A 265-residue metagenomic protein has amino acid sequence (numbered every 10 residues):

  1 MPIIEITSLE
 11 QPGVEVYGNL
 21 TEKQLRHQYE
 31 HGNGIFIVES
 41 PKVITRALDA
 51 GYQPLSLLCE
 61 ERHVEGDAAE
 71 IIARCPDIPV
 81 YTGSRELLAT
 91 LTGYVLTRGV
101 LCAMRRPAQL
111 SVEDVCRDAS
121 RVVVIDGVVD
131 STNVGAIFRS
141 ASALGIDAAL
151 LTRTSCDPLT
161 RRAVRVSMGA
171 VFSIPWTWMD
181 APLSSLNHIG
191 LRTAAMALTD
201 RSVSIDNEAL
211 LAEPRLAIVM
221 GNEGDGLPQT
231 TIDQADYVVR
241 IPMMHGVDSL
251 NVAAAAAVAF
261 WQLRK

Functional and structural regions predicted by a protein language model:
M1-D67, S155-D157: Boundary-proximal intrinsically disordered activation/regulatory segments immediately upstream of a helical core
I4, D49, T82, R105-R201: RNA substrate-binding interface of SAM-dependent RNA methyltransferases
I6, F36, D126-G127, T152-R153 (+2 more regions): Glycine- and other small-residue-rich loops at beta-strand/loop junctions that grip anionic moieties
G66-D77, T230-T231: Short, aromatic/basic amphipathic alpha-helical patches
R74-G93, T177: A glycine-rich helix N-cap at a beta->alpha junction
C102, S140-L144, R153-F172, Q229-K265: Structured adenosyl-cofactor binding patch, chiefly the S-adenosyl-L-methionine
A195-V247: Active-site/ligand-binding-proximal alpha/beta "capping" segment
